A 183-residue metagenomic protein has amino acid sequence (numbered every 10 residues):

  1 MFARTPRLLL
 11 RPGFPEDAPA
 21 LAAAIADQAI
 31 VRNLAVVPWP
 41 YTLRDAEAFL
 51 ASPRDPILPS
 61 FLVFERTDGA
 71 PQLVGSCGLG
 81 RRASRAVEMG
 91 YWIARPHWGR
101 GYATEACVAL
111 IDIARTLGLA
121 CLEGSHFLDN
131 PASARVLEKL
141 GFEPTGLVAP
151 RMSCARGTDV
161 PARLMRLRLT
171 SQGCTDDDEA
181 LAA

Functional and structural regions predicted by a protein language model:
M1-Q28, V63-A183: Acyl-donor (CoA/ACP) binding surface of acyl/acetyltransferases
A29-A51: Conserved GNAT-fold acetyl-CoA-binding loop/helix
A35, L58, T116-L119: Residue-level recognition of short, structured coil/turn motifs that connect secondary structure elements
D45-E47, P53, V136, D159: A generic membrane alpha-helix/interface feature
L50-L62: A short helix-loop-beta-strand connector motif used in the catalytic cores of GNAT acetyltransferases and, in some
